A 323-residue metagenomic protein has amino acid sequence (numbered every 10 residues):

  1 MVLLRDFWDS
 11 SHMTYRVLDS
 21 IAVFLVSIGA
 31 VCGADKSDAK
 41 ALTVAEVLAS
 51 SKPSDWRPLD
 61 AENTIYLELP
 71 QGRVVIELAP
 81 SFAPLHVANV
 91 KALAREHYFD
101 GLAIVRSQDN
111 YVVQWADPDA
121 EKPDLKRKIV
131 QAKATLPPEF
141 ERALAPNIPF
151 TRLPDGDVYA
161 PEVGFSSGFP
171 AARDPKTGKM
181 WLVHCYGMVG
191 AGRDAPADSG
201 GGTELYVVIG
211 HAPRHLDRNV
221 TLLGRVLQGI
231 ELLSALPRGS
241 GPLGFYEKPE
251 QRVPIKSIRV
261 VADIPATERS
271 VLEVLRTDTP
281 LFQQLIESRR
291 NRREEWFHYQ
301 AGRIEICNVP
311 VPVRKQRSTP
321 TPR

Functional and structural regions predicted by a protein language model:
F7-I21: Bacterial N-terminal signal peptides that target proteins for export
D9, G33-R323: Cyclophilin-like peptidyl-prolyl cis-trans isomerases
D19-G29: Bacterial N-terminal signal peptides
